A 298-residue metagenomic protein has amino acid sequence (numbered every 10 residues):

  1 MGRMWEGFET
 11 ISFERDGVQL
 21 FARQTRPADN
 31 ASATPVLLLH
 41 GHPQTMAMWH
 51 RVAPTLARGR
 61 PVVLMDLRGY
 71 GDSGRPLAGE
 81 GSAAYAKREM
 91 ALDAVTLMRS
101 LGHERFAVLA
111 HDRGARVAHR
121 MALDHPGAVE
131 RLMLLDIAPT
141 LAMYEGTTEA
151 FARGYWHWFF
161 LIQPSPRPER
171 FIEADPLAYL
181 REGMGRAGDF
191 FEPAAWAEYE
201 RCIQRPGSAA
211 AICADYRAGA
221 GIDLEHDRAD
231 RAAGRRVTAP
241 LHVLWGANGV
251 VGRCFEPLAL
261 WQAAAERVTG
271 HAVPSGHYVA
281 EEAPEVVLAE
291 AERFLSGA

Functional and structural regions predicted by a protein language model:
G2-T10, V18-A22, R26-A28, P35 (+7 more regions): Flexible "cap/lid" subdomain of the alpha/beta-hydrolase fold that forms the substrate-access gate
G41-Q44: Active-site glycine-rich loops that stabilize anionic/oxyanionic intermediates across multiple enzyme folds
A47-V63: Short amphipathic alpha-helix adjacent to the substrate-entry channel of hydrolases
G276-L288: Catalytic histidine-centered segment of alpha/beta-hydrolase-like enzymes
